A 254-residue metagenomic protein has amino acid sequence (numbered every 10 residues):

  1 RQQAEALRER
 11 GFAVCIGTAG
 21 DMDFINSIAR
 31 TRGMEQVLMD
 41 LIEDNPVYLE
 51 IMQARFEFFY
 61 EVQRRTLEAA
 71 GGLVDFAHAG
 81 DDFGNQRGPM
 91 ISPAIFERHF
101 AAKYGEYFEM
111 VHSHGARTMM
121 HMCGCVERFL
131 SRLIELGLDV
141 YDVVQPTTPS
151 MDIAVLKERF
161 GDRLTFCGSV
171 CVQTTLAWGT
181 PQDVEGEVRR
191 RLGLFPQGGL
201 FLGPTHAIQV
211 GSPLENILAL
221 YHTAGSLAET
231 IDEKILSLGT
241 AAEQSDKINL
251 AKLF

Functional and structural regions predicted by a protein language model:
R1-F254: Active-site loop segments of alpha/beta catalytic cores
